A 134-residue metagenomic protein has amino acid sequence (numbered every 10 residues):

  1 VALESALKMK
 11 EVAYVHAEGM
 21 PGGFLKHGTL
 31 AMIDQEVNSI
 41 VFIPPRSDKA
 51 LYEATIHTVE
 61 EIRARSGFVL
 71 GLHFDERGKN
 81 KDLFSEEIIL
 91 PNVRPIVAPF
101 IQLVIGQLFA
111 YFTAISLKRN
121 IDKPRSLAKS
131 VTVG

Functional and structural regions predicted by a protein language model:
V1-G134: A SIS-like phosphosugar-recognition module
